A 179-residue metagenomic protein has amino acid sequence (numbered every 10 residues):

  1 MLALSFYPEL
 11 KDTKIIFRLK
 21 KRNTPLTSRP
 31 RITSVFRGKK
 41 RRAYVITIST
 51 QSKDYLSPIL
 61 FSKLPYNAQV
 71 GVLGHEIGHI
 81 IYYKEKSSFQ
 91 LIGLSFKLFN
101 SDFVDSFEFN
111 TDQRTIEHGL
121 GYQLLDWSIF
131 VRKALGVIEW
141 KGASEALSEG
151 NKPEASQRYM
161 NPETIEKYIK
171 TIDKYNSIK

Functional and structural regions predicted by a protein language model:
M1-K39: A metal-dependent hydrolase signature that marks the N-terminal structural subdomain at the beginning of catalytic folds
N23-L26, P30, F36, A43-V45 (+2 more regions): Cytosolic-facing loops and C-terminal tails of multi-pass membrane proteins
S28-Y66, Y83-K84: Active-site scaffold of zinc-dependent metalloenzymes
L64-I81: Short alpha-helix carrying the canonical HExxH Zn2+-binding catalytic motif
N67, Y82-D112: Post-HEXXH active-site segment of zinc metalloproteases
E76-I92, E117-Q123: Catalytic Zn2+-binding segment of zinc metalloproteases
F99-E145: Short helix/loop segments within enzyme catalytic domains that coordinate or immediately flank catalytic cofactors
